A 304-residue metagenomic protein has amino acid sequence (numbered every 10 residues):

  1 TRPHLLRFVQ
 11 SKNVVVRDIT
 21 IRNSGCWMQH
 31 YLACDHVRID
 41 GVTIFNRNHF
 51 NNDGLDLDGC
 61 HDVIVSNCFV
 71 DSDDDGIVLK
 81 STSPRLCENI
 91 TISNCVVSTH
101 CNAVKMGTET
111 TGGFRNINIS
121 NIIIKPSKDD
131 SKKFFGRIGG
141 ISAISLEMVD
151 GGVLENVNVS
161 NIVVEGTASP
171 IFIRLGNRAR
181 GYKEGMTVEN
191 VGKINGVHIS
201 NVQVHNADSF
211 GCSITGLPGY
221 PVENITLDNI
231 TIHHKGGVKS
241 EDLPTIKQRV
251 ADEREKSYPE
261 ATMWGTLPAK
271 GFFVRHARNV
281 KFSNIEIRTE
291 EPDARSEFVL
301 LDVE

Functional and structural regions predicted by a protein language model:
T1-E304: Extracellular/periplasmic carbohydrate-active domains that bind, remodel, or depolymerize complex polysaccharides
